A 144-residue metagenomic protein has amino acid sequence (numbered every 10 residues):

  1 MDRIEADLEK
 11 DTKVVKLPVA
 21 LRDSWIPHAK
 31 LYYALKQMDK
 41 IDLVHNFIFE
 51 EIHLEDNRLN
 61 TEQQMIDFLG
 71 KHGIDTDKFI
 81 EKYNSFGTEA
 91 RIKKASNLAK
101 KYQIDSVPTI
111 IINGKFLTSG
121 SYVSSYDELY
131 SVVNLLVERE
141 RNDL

Functional and structural regions predicted by a protein language model:
M1-Q64, L136-E140: Structural alpha/beta surface segment adjacent to cysteine/selenocysteine redox centers across thiol/disulfide enzymes
E5, K71-L144: C-terminal cap of thioredoxin/glutaredoxin-like
